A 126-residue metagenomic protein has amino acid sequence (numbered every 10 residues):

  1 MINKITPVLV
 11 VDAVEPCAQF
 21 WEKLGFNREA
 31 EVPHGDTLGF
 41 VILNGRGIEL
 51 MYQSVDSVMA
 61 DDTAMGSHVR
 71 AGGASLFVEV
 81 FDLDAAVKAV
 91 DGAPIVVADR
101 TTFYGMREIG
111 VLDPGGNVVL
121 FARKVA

Functional and structural regions predicted by a protein language model:
M1-V8, L24-V78, A85-L112, R123-A126: Vicinal oxygen chelate
A13-R28: Amphipathic alpha-helical segments
